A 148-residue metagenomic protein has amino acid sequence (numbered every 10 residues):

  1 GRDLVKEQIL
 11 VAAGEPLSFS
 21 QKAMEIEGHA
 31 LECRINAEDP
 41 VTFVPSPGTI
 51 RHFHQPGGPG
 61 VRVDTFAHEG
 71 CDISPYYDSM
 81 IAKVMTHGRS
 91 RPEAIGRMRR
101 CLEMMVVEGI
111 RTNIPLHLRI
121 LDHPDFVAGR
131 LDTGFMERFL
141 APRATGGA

Functional and structural regions predicted by a protein language model:
G1-A148: ATP-dependent carboxylate activation and anion-phosphoryl transfer catalytic cores that bind Mg-ATP to form
